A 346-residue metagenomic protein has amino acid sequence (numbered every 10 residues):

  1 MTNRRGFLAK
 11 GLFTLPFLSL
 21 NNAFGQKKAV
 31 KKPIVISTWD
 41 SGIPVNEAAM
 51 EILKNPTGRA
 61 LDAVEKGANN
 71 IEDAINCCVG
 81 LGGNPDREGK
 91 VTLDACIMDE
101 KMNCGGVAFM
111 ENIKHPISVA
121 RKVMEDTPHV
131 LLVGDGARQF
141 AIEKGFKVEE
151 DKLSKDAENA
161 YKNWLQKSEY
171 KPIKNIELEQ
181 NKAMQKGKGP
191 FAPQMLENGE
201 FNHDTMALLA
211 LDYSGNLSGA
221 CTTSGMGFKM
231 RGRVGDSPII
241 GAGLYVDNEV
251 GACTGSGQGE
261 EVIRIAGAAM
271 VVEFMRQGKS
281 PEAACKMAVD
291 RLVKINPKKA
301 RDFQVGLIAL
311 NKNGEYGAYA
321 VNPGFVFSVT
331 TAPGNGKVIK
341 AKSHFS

Functional and structural regions predicted by a protein language model:
M1-P16: N-terminal secretory signal peptides and thylakoid transit peptides that target proteins across membranes
L12-P16, Q26-S346: Alpha/propeptide regions of enzymes that mature by internal proteolysis
